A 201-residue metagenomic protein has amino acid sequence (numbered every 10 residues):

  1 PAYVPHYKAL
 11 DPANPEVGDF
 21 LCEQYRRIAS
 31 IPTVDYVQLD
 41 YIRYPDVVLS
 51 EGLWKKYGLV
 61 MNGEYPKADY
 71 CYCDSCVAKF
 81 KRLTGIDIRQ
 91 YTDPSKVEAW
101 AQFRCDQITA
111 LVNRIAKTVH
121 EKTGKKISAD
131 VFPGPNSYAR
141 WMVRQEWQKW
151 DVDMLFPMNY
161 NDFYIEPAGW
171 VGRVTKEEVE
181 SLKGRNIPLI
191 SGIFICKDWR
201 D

Functional and structural regions predicted by a protein language model:
A2-V152, Y160-I165: Polysaccharide-binding and catalytic clefts of secreted carbohydrate-active enzymes
E23-Q24, V174-E177: Well-ordered alpha-helical segments embedded in enzymatic catalytic cores
S95, E177-D201: Active-site clefts of carbohydrate-active enzymes
Y164-E166, W199-R200: A generic structural signal for short coil/turn motifs at secondary-structure boundaries
E166-T175: Active-site-adjacent beta->alpha loops and helix N-cap segments on the catalytic face of soluble alpha/beta enzymes
